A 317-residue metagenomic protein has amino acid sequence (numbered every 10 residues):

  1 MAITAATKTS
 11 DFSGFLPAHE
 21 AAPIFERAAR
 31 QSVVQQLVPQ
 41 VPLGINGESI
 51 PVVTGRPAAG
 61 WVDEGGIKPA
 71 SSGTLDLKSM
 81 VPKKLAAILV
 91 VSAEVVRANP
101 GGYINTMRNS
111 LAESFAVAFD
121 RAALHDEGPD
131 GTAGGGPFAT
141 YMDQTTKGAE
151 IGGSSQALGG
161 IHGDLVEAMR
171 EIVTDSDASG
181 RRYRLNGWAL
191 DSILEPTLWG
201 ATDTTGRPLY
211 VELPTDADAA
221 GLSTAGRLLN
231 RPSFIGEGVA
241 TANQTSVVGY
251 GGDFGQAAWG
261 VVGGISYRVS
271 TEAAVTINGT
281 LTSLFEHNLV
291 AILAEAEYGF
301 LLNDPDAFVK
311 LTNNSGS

Functional and structural regions predicted by a protein language model:
A2-A87, E295, A307: Assembly/oligomerization interface modules of large self-assembling protein complexes
G44, A139-S283, V290, A294-A296: Extended oligomerization regions of viral-like shell subunits
S49-V53, V90-S92, A189, F234-G236 (+2 more regions): Residues in well-ordered beta-strands of folded domains
R56-A59, A86, V95, V117 (+4 more regions): Short loop/turn segments at secondary-structure transitions that flank enzyme active sites
A58-V62, A98-P100, T197-G200, V269 (+1 more regions): Short helix/loop capping segments that flank catalytic or ligand/cofactor-binding pockets
K78-S79, A87, V91-D175, K310 (+1 more regions): Alpha-helical scaffold segments that mediate packing/assembly in large oligomeric complexes
L281-S317: Hydrophobic, glycine-enriched assembly/anchoring segments
